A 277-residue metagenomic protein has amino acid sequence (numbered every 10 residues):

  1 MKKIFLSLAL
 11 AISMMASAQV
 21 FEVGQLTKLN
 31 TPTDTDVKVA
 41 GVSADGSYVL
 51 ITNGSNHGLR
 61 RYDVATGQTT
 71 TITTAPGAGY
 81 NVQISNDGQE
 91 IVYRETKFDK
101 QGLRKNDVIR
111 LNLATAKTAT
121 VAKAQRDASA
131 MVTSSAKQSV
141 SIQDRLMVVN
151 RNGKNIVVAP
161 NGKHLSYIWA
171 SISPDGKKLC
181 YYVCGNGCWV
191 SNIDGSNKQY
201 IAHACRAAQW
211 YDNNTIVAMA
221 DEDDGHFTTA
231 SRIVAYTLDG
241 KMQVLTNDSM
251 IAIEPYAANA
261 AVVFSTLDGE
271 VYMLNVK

Functional and structural regions predicted by a protein language model:
M1-I4: Positively charged n-region of N-terminal signal peptides that target proteins for export
A9-S17: Hydrophobic h-region of N-terminal signal peptides that target proteins for export in Gram-negative bacteria
Q19-K277: Sequence signature of WD/YWTD-type beta-propeller architectures
